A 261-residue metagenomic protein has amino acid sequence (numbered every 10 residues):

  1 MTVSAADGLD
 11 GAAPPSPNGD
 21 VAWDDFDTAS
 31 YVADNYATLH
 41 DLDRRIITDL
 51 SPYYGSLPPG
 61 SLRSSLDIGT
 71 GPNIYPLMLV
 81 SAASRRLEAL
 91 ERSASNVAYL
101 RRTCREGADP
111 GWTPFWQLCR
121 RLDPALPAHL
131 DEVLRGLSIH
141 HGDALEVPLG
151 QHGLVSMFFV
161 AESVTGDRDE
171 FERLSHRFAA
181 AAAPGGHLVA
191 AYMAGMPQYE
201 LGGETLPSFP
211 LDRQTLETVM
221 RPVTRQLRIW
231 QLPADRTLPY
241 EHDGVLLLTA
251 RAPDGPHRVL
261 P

Functional and structural regions predicted by a protein language model:
T2-G60, Y75: Class I SAM-dependent methyltransferase Rossmann-like catalytic core, especially the SAM/SAH-binding loop
G60-N73, R86-E88: Conserved class I S-adenosyl-L-methionine
S93: Conserved SAM/SAH-binding beta-strand->alpha-helix loop
C104-E146: S-adenosyl-L-methionine
G153-R168: A short SAM/SAH-binding and catalytic strip from SAM-dependent methyltransferases
D169-G186: A short glycine-rich, Lys/Arg-flanked "PGG" loop and its adjoining helix->strand segment in the class I
A190-Y192: Acidic carboxylate diad motif detector
M196-T218, L238: Acceptor-substrate binding/catalytic loop of class I
